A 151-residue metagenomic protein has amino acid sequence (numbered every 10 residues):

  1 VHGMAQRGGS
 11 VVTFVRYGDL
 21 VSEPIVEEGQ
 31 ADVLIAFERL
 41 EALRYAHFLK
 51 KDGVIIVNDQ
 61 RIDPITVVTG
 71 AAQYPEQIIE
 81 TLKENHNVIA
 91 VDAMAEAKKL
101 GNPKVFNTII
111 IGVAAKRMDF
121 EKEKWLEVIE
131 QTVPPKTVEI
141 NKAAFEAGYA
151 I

Functional and structural regions predicted by a protein language model:
V1-I151: Active-site cofactor/cluster-binding pocket
